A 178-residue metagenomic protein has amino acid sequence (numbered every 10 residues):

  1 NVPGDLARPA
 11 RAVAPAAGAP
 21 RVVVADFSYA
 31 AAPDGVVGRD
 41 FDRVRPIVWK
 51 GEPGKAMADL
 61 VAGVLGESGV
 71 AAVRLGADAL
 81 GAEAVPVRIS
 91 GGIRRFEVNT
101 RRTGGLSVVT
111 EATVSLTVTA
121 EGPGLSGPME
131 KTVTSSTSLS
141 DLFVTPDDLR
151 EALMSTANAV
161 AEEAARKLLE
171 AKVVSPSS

Functional and structural regions predicted by a protein language model:
N1-L60, L168-S178: A structural "domain/chain start" motif
N1-V2, L75-P128, L139: Surface-exposed short loop/turn segments
L6-A14, A72-A82: Generic detector of contiguous secondary-structure segments
D26-A32, G92-N99, T134-S136: Generic short beta-strand segments
A30, L60-A71, F96, A159 (+1 more regions): Structured segments of extracytoplasmic/periplasmic soluble domains in secreted or envelope-associated proteins
G35-F41, R101-G104, L142-P146: Short acidic, glycine/proline-rich loop/turn micro-motifs
R43-E52, E121-V173: Short secondary-structure boundary motifs at beta->alpha junctions and helix caps
